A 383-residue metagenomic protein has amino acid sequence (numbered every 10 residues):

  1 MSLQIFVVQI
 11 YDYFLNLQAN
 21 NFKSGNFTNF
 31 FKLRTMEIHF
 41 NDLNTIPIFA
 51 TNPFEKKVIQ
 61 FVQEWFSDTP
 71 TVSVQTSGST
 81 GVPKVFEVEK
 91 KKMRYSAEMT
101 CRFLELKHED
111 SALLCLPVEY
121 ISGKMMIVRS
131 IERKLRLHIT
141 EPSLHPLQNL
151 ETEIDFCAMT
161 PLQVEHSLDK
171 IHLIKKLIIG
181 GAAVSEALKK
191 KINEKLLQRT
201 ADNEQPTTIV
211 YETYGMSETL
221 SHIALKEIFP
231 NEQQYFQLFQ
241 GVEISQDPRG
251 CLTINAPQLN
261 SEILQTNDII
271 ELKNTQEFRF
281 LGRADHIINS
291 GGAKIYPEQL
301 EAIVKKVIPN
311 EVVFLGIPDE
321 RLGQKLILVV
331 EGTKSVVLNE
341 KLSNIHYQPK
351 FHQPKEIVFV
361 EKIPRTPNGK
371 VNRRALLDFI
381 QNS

Functional and structural regions predicted by a protein language model:
E55-Q75, E109: Conserved pre-ATP/AMP-binding loop-to-beta segment of ANL
T71-E98, E105: Conserved AMP-binding A3 loop
S79, T160, G181, G215 (+2 more regions): Active-site glycine-centered loops adjacent to acidic/histidine catalytic or metal-binding residues that shape
V88-Y95, S111-H166: AMP-binding/adenylate-forming
H172-P230: Gly/Ser/Thr-rich phosphate-binding loop
E243-Q265, I269-E271, E331: AMP-binding/adenylate-forming core of the ANL superfamily
N267-H352: AMP-binding/adenylate-forming catalytic core of the ANL superfamily
I327-E331, S343-S383: Conserved C-terminal "lid"/linker of ANL adenylate-forming enzymes
